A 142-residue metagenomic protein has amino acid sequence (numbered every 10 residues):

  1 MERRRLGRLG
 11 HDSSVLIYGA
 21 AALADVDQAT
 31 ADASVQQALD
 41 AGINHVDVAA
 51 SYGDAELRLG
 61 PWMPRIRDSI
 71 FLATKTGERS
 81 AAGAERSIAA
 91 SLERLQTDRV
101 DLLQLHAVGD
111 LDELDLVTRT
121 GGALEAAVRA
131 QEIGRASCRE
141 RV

Functional and structural regions predicted by a protein language model:
M1-I70, A126, E132: N-terminal binding-site loop/beta-alpha segment at the start of enzyme catalytic domains that lines or forms
G7-L9, R79, D98: General helical structural elements
H11, L23, T76, V108 (+1 more regions): Hydrophobic pocket-lining residues within nucleotide cofactor-binding pockets
L16-A29, A73-G83, L111-L116: Active-site mouth loops of central-metabolism enzymes
I17-G19, D47-A49, A73-K75, L103-H106 (+1 more regions): A cross-family glycoside hydrolase active-site/sugar-binding cleft signature
V26, A82-R141: Glycine/proline-rich, positively charged, aromatic-decorated active-site loop/lid region on the catalytic face
A50-Y52, R65-R86, L95, L105-G109: Structural motif corresponding to the early beta-alpha repeats
